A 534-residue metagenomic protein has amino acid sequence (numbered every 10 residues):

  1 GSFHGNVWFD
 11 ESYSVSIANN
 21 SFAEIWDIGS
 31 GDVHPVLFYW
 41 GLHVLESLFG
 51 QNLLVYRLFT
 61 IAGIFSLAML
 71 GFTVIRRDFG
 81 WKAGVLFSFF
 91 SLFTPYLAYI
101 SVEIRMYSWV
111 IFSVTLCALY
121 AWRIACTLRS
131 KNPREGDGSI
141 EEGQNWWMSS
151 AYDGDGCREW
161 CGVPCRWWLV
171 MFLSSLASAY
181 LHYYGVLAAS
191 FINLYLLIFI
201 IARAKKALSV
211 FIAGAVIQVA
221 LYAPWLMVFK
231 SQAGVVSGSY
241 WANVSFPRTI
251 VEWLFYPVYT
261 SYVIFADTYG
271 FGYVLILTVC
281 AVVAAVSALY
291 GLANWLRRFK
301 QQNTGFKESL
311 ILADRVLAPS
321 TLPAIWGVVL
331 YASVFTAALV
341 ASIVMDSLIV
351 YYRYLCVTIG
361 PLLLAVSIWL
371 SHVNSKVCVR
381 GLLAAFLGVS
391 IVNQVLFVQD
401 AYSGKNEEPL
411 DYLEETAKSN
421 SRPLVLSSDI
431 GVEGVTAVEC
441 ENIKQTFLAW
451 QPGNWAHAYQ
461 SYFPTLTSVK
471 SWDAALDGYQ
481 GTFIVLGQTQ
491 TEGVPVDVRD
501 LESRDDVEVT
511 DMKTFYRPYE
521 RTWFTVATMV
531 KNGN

Functional and structural regions predicted by a protein language model:
G1-L128, C165-V530: Membrane-proximal helix-loop-helix interfaces that form the catalytic/acceptor-binding platform of multi-pass membrane
T127-C165, Q301-A313: Intrinsically disordered, low-complexity terminal tails and inter-domain linkers enriched for S/T/G/P/D/E
N532-N534: Short, solvent-exposed mixed-charge patches
